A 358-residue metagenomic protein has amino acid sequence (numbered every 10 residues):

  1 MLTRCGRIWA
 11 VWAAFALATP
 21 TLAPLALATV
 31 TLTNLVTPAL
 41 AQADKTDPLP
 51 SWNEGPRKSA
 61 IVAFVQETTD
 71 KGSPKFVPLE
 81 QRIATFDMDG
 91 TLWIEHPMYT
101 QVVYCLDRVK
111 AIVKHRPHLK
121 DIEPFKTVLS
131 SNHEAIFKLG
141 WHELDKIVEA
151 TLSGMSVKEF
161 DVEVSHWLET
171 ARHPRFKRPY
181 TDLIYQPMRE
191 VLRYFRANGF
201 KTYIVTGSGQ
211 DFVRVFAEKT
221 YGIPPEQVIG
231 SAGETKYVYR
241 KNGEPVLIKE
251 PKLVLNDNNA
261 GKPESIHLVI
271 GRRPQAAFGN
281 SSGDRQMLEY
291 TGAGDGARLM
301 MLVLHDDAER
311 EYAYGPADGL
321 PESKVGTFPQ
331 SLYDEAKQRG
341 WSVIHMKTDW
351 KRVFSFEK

Functional and structural regions predicted by a protein language model:
M1-L25: Bacterial N-terminal signal peptides that target proteins for export
V11, R116-L119, I223-Q227: Short, surface-exposed acidic
L22-A43: Signal peptide processing junction and immediate N-terminal pro/mature segment of secreted/exported proteins
L40-W52, P56-V62, Q66, Q81 (+1 more regions): C-terminal cap/substrate-recognition subdomain and adjoining C-terminal extension of metal-dependent phosphatase-like
A63-I83, H96-P97: N-terminal carbohydrate-binding/catalytic regions of secreted carbohydrate-active enzymes
R82-P97, L288: Asp-based phosphoryl-transfer active-site loop
I94, Q101-V102, F212-V213: Short catalytic/ligand-binding loop motif for oxyanion handling, primarily in non-cytosolic enzymes, centered on
M98, V103-D182, Q186: A metal-dependent, Asp-based hydrolase signature
